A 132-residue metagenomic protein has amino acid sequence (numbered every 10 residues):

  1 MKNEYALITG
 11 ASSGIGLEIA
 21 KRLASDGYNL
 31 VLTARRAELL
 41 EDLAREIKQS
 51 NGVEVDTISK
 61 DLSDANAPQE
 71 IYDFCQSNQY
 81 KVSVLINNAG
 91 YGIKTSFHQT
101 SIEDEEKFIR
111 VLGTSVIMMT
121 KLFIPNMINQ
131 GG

Functional and structural regions predicted by a protein language model:
E4, K81-V82, I128-G132: Active-site loop of short-chain dehydrogenase/reductase
Y5, S12-G14: Conserved glycine-rich cofactor-binding loop
D26-L43: Conserved glycine-rich Rossmann-like NAD(P)H-binding loop of the short-chain dehydrogenase/reductase
A37, S59-E70, I102: The beta1-alpha1 cofactor-binding region of Rossmann-like NAD(H)/NADP(H)-dependent oxidoreductases
N88-I93: Conserved NAD(P)H cofactor-binding loop of Rossmann-fold oxidoreductase domains
S96-H98, D104-I109: Substrate-binding pocket helix/loop in short-chain dehydrogenase/reductase
T120-K121: A short, exposed helix-loop element centered on a Lys and neighboring polar residues
